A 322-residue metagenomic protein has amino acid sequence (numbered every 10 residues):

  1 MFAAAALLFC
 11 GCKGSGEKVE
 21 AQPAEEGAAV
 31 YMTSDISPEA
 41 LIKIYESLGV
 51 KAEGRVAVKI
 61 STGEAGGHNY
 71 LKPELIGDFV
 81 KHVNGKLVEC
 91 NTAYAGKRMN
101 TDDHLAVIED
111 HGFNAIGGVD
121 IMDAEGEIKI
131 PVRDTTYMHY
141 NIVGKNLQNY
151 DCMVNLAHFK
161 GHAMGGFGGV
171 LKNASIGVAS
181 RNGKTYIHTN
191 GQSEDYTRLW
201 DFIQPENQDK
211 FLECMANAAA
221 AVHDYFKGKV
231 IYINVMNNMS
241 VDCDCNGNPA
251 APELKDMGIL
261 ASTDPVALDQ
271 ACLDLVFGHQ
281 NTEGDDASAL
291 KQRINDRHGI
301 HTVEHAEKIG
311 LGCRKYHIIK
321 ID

Functional and structural regions predicted by a protein language model:
M1-F2: Sec-dependent signal peptide recognition, specifically the positively charged N-region followed immediately by
L8-G11: C-terminal motif of bacterial Sec signal peptides marking the signal peptidase cleavage site
K13-E25: Sec-dependent signal peptide cleavage junction
P23-D322: Extended, low-polarity segments enriched in aliphatic/aromatic residues
